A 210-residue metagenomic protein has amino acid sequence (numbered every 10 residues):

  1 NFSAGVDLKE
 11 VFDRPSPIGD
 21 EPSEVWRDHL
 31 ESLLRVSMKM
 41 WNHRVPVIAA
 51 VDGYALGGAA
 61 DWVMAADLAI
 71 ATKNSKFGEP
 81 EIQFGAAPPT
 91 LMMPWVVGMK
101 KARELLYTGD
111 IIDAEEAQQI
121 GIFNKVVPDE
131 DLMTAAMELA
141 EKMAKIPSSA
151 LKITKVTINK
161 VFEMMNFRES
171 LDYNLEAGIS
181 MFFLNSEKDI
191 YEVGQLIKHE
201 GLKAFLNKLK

Functional and structural regions predicted by a protein language model:
N1-V36, A55, G201: Glycine- (often His-adjacent) and acidic-residue-rich active-site loop that binds/positions the CoA thioester
D7, D13-S16, I82, A87-P89 (+2 more regions): Short capping/connector residues at structural and topological boundaries
K9-S16, L68-T72, Y191: A glycine- and small-aliphatic-rich helix-loop capping segment at beta-alpha/alpha-beta transitions that lines
E10, I112-A114, T134, E138-E141 (+1 more regions): C-terminal alpha-helix plus adjacent terminal tail
P17-E21, G98, N166: Short amphipathic alpha-helical segments at helix-loop
S23, R27-L34, E130-M133, S148 (+1 more regions): Non-membrane alpha-helical structural segments and their capping/turn regions in soluble enzymes
M38-L151: Crotonase-fold acyl-CoA enzyme core
